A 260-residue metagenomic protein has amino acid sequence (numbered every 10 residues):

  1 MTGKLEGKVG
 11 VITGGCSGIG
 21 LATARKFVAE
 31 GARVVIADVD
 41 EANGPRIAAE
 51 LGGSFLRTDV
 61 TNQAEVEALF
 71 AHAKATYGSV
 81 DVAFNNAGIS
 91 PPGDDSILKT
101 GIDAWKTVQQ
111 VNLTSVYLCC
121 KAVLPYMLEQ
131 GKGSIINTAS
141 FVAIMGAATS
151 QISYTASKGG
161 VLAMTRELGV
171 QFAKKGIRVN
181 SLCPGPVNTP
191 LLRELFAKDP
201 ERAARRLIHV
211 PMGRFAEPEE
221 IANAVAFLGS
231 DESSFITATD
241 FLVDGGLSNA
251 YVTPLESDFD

Functional and structural regions predicted by a protein language model:
V9, C16-S17: Conserved glycine-rich cofactor-binding loop
D94, T237-D260: Short C-terminal tail/terminal secondary-structure segment of NAD(P)H-dependent dehydrogenase/reductase domains
D94-I97, G101-K106, R206: Substrate-binding pocket helix/loop in short-chain dehydrogenase/reductase
C120, S157, T165: Active-site helix of classical SDR
P125, V170-K174, S234: Alpha-helical segment proximal to the catalytic Tyr-Lys
S140: Residue(s) in the substrate-gating loop at a strand-loop-helix junction that position the organic substrate next
S181, E201-E232, I236, V243-G245: C-terminal helical subdomain
